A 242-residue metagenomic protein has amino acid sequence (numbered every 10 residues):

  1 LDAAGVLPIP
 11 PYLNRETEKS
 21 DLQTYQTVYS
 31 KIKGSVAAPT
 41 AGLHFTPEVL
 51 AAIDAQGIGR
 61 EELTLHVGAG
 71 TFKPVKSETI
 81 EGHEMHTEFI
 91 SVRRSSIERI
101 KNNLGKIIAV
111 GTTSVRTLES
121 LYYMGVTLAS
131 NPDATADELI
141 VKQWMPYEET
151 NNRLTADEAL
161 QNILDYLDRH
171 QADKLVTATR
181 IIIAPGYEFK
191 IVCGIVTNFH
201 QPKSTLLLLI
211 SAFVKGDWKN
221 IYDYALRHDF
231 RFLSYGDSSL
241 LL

Functional and structural regions predicted by a protein language model:
L1-L242: Surface-exposed, charge/polar-rich loops and edge strands
